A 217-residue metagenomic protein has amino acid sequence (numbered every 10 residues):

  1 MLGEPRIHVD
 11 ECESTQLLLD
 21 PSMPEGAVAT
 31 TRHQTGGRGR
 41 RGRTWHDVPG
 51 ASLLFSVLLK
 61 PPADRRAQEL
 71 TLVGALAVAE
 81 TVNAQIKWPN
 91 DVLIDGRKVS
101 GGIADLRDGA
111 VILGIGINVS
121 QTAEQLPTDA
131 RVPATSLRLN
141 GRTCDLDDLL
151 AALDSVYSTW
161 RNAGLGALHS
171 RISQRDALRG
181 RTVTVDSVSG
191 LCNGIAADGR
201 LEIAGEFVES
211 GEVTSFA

Functional and structural regions predicted by a protein language model:
M1-A79, R179, A217: N-terminal lobe of the biotin/lipoate ligase/transferase fold
A63-I86, I94-A217: Long, positively charged amphipathic alpha-helical accessory segments at protein N-termini or as interdomain linkers
